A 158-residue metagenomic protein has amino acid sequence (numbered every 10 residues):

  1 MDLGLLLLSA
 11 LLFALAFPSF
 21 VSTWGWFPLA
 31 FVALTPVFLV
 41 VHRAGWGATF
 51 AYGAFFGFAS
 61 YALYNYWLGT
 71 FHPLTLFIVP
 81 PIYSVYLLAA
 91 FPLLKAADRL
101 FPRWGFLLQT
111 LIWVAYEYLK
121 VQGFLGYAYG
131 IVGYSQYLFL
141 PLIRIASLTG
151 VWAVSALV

Functional and structural regions predicted by a protein language model:
M1-V158: Membrane-embedded alpha-helical bundles of multi-pass enzymes that act on lipidic or dolichyl-linked glycan substrates
